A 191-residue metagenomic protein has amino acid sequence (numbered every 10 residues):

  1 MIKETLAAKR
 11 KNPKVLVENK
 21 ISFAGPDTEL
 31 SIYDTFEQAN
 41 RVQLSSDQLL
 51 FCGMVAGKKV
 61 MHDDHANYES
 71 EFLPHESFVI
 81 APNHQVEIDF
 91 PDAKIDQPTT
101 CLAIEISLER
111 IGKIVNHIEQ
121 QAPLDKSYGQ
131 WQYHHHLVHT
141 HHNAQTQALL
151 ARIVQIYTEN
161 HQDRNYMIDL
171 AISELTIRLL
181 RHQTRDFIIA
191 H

Functional and structural regions predicted by a protein language model:
M1-P26, N40-R41, W131-L137, H141: A short, N-terminal "cap"/entry segment at the start of jelly-roll beta-barrel domains of the cupin/DSBH fold
N19, H117-L124, E159, R181: A structural signal for alpha-helix termini and helix-coil/disorder junctions
F23-L124: N-terminal regulatory/effector-sensing and dimerization cores that precede helix-turn-helix DNA-binding domains
C101-I106, Y128-W131, I153-I156: Juxtamembrane/interfacial segments around transmembrane helices
S127-A144, Y157-I172, T176-H191: Short, Lys/Arg-enriched, Trp-marked, Pro/Gly-tolerant hinge/linker segments that flank
